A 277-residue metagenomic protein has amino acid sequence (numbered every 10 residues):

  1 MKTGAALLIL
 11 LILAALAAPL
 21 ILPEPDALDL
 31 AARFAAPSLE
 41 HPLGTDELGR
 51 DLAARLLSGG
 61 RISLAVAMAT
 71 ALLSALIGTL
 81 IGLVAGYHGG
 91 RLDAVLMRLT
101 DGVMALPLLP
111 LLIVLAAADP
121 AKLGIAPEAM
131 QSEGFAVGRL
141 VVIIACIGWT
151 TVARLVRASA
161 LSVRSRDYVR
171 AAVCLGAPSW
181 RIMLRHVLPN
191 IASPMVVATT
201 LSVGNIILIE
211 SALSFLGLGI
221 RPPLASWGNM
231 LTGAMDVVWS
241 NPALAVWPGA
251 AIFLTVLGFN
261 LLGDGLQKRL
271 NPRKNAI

Functional and structural regions predicted by a protein language model:
M1-A27, L99: N-terminal signal-anchor/first transmembrane alpha helix
A5-A17, M68, L72-L80, V84 (+6 more regions): Generic alpha-helical transmembrane segments of integral inner-membrane proteins, especially permease/transport modules
A18-L20, A67-D101, I113: Transmembrane-helix boundary motif in ABC transporter permease subunits
D26-A71, M230-G249: Periplasmic/extracellular loop-to-transmembrane helix junction in inner-membrane transport proteins
P42, Y87, L96-S159, V163 (+1 more regions): Generic hydrophobic transmembrane alpha-helix motif, especially the helices
M104, L115-D119, A129-S132, I144 (+3 more regions): Glycine-rich helix-loop "coupling/hinge" segments at transmembrane-helix boundaries in multipass transporters
L261-I277: Short cytosolic juxtamembrane segments of multi-pass membrane proteins
